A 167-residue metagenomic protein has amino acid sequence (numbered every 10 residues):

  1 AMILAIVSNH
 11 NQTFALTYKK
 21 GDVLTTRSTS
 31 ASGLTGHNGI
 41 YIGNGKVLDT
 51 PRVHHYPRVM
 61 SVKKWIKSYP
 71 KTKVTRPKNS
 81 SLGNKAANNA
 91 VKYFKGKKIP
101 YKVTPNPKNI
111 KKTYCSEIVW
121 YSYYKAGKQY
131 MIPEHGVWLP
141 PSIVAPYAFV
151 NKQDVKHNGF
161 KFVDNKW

Functional and structural regions predicted by a protein language model:
A1-Q12: Sec-dependent N-terminal signal peptides of Gram-positive bacterial secreted proteins and lipoproteins
N9-N11, T35, A86, C115: Generic detector of short, well-ordered, non-transmembrane alpha-helical segments enriched in hydrophobic residues
H10, H37, H54-H55, H135 (+1 more regions): Histidine (H) residue identity feature
T17-P77, P100-I110: Glycine-rich catalytic cores of cysteine/serine-nucleophile enzymes that process amide/ester linkages in cell-envelope
V59-S80, N84-N88, S142-H157, V163-W167: Intrinsically disordered, low-complexity, charged/polar segments
V74-H135: Active-site nucleophile-His-acid catalytic modules used for acyl/amide transfer and hydrolysis across diverse enzymes
I110-W167: Activation targets extended, charge/polar-rich intrinsically disordered C-terminal tails
